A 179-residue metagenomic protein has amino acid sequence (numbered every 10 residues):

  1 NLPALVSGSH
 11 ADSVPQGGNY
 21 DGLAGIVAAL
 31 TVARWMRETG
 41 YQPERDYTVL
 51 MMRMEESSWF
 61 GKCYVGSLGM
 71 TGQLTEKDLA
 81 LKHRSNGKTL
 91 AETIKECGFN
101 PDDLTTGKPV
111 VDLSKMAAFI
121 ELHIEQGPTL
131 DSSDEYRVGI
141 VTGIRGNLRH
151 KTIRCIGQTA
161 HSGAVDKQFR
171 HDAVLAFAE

Functional and structural regions predicted by a protein language model:
N1-G18, M36: Acidic/His- and Gly-rich active-site-bordering loop/insert found across diverse amide/peptide-bond hydrolases
L2-L5, Q42-Y47, S114-A117, L148-H150: Short coil/turn connectors at secondary-structure junctions
S7-S9, V49-M51, C155: General beta-strand structural signal in soluble alpha/beta enzymes
D12, M54-E179: Midchain, well-structured core segments that form catalytic/ion-binding scaffolds
Q16-V27, K167-L175: Short, conserved micro-motifs enriched in small and acidic residues
Y20-I26, T39, T48, Y64-V65: "Short basic amphipathic alpha-helical interaction patches in structured regions
T31-E38, E179: Short glycine/serine- and small hydrophobic-enriched flexible loop segments
M36-S58: Short helix-loop-beta-strand segments that form the rim/entrance of peptidase-like active sites
